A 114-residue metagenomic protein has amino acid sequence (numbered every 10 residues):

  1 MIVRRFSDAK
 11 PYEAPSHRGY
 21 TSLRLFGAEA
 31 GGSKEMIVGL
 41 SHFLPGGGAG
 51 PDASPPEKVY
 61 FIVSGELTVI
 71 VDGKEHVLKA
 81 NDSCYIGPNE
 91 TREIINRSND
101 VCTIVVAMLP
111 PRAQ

Functional and structural regions predicted by a protein language model:
M1-E35, Q114: A short, N-terminal "cap"/entry segment at the start of jelly-roll beta-barrel domains of the cupin/DSBH fold
P15, G48-S54, I95-R97: Short histidine-centered beta-strand/loop micro-motifs that create catalytic or ligand/metal-coordination sites
R24-G27, V38-S54: Conserved short histidine dyad/triad with adjacent acidic residue
L40-F43, S54-V69: Short, conserved beta-strand element in jelly-roll/cupin
G48-G50, T68, C84, P88-I94: Histidine-centered metal-chelating micro-motifs
E66-T68, E75, T91, V101: Structural motif
K74-P88: Short acidic-glycine-tyrosine-enriched beta hairpin
P88-A113: Ligand-binding loop in jelly-roll beta-barrel domains
